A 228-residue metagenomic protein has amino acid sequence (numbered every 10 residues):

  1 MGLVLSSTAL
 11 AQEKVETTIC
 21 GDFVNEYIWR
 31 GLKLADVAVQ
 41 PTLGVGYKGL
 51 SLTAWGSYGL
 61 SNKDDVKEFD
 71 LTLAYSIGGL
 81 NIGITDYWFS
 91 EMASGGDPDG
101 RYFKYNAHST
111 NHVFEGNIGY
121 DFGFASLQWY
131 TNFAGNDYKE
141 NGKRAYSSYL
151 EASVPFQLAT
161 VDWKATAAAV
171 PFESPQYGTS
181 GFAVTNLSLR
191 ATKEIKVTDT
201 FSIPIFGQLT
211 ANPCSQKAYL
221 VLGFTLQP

Functional and structural regions predicted by a protein language model:
S6-T8: N-terminal signal peptide c-region/cleavage motif recognized by signal peptidases
A11-E16, G49, G83, P155-A165 (+1 more regions): Short loop/turn motifs that connect adjacent beta-strands in outer-membrane beta-barrel proteins
Q12-V45: Outer-membrane beta-barrel initiation region
V15-T17, A35-V39, D65-F69, S76 (+5 more regions): Residues that define the transmembrane beta-barrel architecture of outer-membrane proteins
I19-Y27, L50-L60, I82-F89, D99-R101 (+3 more regions): Transmembrane beta-strand segments that form the barrel wall of outer-membrane beta-barrel proteins
A35-I84, A125, A152-D162: Glycine- and aromatic-enriched membrane insertion/assembly motifs of diderm outer-membrane and organelle channel
F103-S174, Q227: Detector for outer-membrane/organellar transmembrane beta-barrel domains, recognizing the amphipathic beta-strand
V154, L189-A191, I195, Q216-P228: Outer-membrane beta-barrel "beta-signal"
